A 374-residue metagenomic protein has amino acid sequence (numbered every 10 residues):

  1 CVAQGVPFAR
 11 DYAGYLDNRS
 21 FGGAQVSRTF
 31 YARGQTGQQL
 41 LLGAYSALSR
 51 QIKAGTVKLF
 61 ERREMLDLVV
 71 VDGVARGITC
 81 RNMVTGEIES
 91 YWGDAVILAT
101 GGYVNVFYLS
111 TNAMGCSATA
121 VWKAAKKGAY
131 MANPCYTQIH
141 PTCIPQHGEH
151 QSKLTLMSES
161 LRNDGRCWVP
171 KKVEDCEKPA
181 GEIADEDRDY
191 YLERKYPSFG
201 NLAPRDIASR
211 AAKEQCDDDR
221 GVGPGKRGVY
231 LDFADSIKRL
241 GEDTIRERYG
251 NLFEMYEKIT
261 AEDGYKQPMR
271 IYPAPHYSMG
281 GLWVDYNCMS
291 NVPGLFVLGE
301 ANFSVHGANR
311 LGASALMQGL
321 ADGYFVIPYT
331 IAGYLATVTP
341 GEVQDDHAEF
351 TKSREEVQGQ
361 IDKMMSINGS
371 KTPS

Functional and structural regions predicted by a protein language model:
A3-E87, W92, A99, C143-M157 (+1 more regions): Conserved redox-cofactor binding core of oxidoreductases
G5-L16, Y136-I139, L335-E349: Short, glycine/acidic-rich hinge or "gate" loops at secondary-structure transitions that mediate conformational
G55-V106, C135-H140, G148, A234 (+1 more regions): Conserved mixed alpha/beta core segments that line enzyme active sites in large multi-domain catalysts
A95-G101, N287-L311: Short FAD-binding loop at a beta-strand-to-alpha-helix junction that anchors the flavin cofactor in diverse
A95-L154, G223, N309-Y329: Glycine-rich loop(s) and the adjacent beta-strand/alpha-helix scaffold that form part
K123, Y130-K258, Y329-A332: An anion/pyrophosphate-binding glycine-rich loop and adjacent beta-alpha core in soluble alpha-beta enzymes
N302-E349: A conserved active-site cap/scaffold subdomain adjacent to cofactor or substrate pockets
G333-S374: Long, amphipathic alpha-helical stalk/connector segments used for oligomerization, subunit docking, or mechanical
